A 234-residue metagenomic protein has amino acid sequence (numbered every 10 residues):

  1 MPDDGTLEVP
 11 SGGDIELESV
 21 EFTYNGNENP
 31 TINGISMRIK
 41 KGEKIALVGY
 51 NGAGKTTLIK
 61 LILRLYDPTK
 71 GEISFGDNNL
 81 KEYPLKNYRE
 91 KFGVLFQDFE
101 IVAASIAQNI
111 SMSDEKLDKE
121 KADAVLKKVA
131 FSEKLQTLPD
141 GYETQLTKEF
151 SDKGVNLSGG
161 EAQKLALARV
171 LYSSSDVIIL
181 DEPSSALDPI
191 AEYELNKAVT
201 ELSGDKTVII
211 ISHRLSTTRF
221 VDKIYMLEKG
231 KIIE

Functional and structural regions predicted by a protein language model:
M1-G5: Transmembrane helical bundles of ABC transporter permease domains
E8-E234: ABC-type nucleotide-binding domain
